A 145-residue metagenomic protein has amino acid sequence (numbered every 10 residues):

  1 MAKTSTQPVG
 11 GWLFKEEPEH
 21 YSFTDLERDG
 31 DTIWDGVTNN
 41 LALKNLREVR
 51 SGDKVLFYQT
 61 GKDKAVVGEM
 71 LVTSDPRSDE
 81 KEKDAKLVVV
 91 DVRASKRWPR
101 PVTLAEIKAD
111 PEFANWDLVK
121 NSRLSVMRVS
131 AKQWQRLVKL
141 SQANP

Functional and structural regions predicted by a protein language model:
M1-P18, D79-P145: Contiguous surface segments at macromolecular interaction interfaces
M1-S51, N144-P145: Compositionally biased, charged N-terminal/linker segments
G10, G30, S51-D53, V66-G68 (+1 more regions): A generic structural signal for short beta-strands and their flanking turns/coil linkers
Y21-T24, K64-V67, E80: Short acidic/glycine-rich loop or secondary-structure boundary segments that cap or lie
G36-L41, S74-S78, P111: Short acidic (Asp/Glu) patches
L56-F57, L71: Hydrophobic beta-strand signal
Y58-K64: Short, charged beta-turn/beta-strand-edge "cap" motif at the junction between a beta-strand and an adjacent loop
A65-D75: Short beta-strand-centered aromatic/proline hotspots
